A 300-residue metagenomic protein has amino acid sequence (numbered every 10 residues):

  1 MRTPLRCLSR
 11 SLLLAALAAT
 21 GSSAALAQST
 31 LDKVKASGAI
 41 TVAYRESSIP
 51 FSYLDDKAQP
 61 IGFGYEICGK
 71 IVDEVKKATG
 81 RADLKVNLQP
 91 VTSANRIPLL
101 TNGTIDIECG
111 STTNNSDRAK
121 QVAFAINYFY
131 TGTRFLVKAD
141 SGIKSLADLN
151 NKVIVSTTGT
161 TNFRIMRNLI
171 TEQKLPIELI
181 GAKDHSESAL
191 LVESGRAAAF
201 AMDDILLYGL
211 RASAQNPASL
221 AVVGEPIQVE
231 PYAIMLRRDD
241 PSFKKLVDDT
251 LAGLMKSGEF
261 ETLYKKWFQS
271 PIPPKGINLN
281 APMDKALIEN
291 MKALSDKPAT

Functional and structural regions predicted by a protein language model:
A27, S37-E108: Extracytoplasmic small-molecule ligand-binding "clamshell" domains of the periplasmic binding protein/Venus flytrap
A27-K57, G142-K152, A286-T300: Immediate post-signal peptide segment of exported/extracytoplasmic ligand-binding proteins
T41, E46-P50, P60-K77, T113 (+2 more regions): Bilobed "Venus flytrap"/periplasmic-binding protein-like clamshell domains and structurally analogous long
E46, F129-D140, A212-D248, S270-A293: Periplasmic-binding protein-like
E66-E74, A147, K152-V153, T158-T160 (+1 more regions): Extended ligand-binding regions for polar small-molecule ligands
G69, R81-D148, I288-P298: Acidic, polar ligand-binding/catalytic clefts
N95, C109-K120, I165-E172, E193-S194 (+2 more regions): A ligand-binding cleft/hinge motif common to bilobed small-molecule-binding domains
T161-L179, A218-L220, A252-T300: Ligand-binding clefts/hinges and TM-proximal coupling segments of bilobed small-molecule sensing domains
